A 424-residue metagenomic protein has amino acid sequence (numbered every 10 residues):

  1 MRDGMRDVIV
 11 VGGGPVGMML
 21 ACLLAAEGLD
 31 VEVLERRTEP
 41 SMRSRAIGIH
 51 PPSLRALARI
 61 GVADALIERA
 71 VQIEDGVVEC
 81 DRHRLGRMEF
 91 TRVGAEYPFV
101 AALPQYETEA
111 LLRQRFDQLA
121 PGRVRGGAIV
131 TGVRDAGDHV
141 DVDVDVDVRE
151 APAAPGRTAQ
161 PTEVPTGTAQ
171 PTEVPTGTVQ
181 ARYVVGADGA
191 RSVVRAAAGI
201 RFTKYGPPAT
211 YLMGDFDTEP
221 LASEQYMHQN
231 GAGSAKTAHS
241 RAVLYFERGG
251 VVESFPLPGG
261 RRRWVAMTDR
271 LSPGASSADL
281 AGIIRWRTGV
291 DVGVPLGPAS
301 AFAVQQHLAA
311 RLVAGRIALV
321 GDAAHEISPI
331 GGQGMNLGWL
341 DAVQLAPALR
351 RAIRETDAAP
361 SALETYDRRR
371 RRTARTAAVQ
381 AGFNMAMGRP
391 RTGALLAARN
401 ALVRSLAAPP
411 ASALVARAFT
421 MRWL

Functional and structural regions predicted by a protein language model:
R2-V16: Beta1/beta-strand and adjacent pyrophosphate-binding region of the FAD-binding site in flavoprotein oxidoreductases
G13-A26, L34, L112, G186 (+2 more regions): Conserved mid-domain beta->alpha element of the FAD-binding
A25-R45: Glycine-rich FAD pyrophosphate-binding loop
R45, I49-D117: Active-site-adjacent segment of FAD-dependent monooxygenases/related oxidoreductases
G126-D141: A conserved short coil-to-beta-strand element within the FAD-binding core of flavoproteins
V174-Y183: Core beta-strand elements of the Rossmann-like FAD/NAD(P) dinucleotide-binding domain in flavoenzyme oxidoreductases
Y183-S300, V304: Conserved FAD-binding catalytic core of PHBH/FMO-like flavoproteins
W286, R350-L424: C-terminal helical "tail/cap" subdomain of flavin- and related membrane-associated enzymes
